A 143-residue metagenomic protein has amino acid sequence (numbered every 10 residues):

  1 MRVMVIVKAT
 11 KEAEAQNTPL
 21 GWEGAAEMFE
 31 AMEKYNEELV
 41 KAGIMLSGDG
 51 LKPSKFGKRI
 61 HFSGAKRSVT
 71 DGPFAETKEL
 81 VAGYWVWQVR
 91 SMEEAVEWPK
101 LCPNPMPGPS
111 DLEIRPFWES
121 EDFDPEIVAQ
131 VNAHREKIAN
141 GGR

Functional and structural regions predicted by a protein language model:
M1-R143: Conserved, structured core segments of small domains
